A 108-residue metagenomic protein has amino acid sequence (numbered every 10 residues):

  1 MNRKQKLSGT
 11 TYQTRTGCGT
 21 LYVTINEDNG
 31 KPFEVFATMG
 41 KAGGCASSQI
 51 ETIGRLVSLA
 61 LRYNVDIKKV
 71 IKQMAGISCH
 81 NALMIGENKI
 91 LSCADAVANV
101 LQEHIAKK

Functional and structural regions predicted by a protein language model:
M1-K108: Long, C-terminal-biased catalytic regions of enzyme "large/alpha" subunits
